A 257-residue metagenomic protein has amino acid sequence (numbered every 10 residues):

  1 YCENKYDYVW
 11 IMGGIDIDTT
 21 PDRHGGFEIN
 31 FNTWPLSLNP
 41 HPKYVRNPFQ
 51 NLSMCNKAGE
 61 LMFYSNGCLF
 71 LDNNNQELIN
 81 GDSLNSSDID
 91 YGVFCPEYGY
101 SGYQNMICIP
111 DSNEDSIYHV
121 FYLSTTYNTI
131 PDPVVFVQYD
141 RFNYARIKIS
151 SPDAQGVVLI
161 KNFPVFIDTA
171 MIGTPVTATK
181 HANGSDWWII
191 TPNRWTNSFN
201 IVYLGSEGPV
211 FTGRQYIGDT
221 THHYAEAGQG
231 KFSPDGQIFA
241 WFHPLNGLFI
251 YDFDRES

Functional and structural regions predicted by a protein language model:
C2-G102, I109-N113, L123-V158: Beta-propeller domains
I11, M62-F63, H119-F121, W188-I190 (+1 more regions): Structural core positions within WD40/WD-like beta-propeller blades
W34-H41, Q155-F163, P209-T220, E256-S257: Blade-edge beta-strand/turn elements of extracellular beta-propeller and related beta-sheet repeat scaffolds
P48, S101-Y103, A170-T174, H223-A227: Loop/turn position at the start of each blade in beta-propeller repeats
S53, M106, P175-T179, G230: Hydrophobic core register within WD40 beta-propeller blades
C55-A58, P110-D115, K180-S185, P234-D235: Residue-level detector of Asp-centered blade-edge/turn motifs that repeat once per structural unit in beta-propeller
T125-W188, P192-R194, Y216-D219: Asp-box/WD-like beta-propeller blade repeats and closely related beta-sheet repeat scaffolds
A182-S257: Beta-propeller domains
